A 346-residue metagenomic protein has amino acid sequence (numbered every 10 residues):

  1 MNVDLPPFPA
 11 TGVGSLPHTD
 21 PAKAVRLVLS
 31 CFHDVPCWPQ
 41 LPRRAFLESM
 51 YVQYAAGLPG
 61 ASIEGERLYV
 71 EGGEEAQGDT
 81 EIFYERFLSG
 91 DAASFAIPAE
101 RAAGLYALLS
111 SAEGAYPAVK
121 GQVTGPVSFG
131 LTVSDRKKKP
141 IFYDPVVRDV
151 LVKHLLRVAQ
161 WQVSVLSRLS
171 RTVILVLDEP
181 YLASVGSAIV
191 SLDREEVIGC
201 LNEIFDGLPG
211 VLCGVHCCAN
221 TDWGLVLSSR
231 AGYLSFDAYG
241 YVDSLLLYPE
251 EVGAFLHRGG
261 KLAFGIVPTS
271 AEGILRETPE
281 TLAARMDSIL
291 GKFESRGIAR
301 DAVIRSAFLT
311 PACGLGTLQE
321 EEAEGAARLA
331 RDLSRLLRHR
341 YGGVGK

Functional and structural regions predicted by a protein language model:
M1-Y143, S228, G260, K292-S295 (+2 more regions): Alpha/beta catalytic barrel-like cores
D20, E100, G104, V147 (+4 more regions): Soluble or luminal CAZymes and related metallo-dependent hydrolases
V25, R101-P117, L155-R171, P249-F255 (+1 more regions): Short amphipathic alpha-helices and their capping/turn segments at secondary-structure boundaries
Y54-L58, Q77-R86, V158-R168, L212-W223 (+4 more regions): Noncatalytic linker/hinge segments flanking ATPase motor cores
L109, A159, V163, L201-P209 (+4 more regions): Surface-exposed amphipathic alpha-helices with a cationic face
G121, P140, P145-E250, K261-F264 (+2 more regions): Active-site loop segments of alpha/beta catalytic cores
T124, D178-P180, T310-C313: Glycine-rich beta-strand-to-loop/alpha-helix junction loops that act as flexible
G232-G343: Catalytic-face loop-and-helix region of soluble metabolic enzyme cores
